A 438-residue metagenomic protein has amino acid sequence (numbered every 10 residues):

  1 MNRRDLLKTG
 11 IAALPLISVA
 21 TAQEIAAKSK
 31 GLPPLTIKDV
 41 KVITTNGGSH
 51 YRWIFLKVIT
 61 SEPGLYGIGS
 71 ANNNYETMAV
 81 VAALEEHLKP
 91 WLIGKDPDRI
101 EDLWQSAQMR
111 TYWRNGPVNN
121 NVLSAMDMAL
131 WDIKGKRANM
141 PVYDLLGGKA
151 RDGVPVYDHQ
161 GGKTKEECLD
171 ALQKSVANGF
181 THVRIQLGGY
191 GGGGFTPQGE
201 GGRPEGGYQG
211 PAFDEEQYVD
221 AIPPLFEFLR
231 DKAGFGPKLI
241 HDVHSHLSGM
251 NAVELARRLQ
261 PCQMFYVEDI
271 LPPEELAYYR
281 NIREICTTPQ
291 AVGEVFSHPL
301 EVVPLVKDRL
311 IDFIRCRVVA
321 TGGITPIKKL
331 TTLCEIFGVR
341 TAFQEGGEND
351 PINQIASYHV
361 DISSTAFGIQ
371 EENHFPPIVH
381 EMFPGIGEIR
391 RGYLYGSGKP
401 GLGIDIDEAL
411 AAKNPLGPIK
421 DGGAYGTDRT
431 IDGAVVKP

Functional and structural regions predicted by a protein language model:
R3-E24: N-terminal export signals
S18-S49, Y66: C-terminal segment of N-terminal export signals and the immediately downstream linker at the start of the mature
I37, G64, L88, M126 (+7 more regions): Conserved, mostly hydrophobic/aromatic
I54-E62, G387: Short beta-strand elements
S61-E62, Y66-R137, V435: Metal- or metallocofactor-binding catalytic centers and their adjacent structured scaffolds across diverse enzyme
E86, D102, R257-Y266, P272-G401: Shared catalytic-loop signature of beta/alpha-barrel
G153-R280: Metal-dependent enolase-superfamily TIM-barrel catalytic cores that perform enediolate-based chemistry
L402-P438: Extended hydrophobic packing segments that form well-structured cores
